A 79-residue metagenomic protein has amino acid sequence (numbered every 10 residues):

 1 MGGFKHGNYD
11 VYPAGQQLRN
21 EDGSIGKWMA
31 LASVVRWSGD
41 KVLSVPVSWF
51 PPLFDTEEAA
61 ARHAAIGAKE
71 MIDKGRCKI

Functional and structural regions predicted by a protein language model:
M1-K41: N-terminal segment of the canonical double-stranded RNA-binding domain
S24, I72-D73: Residue-level signature of transmembrane alpha-helix interfaces in integral membrane proteins
L31-S33, S38-V42, E58-H63, C77: Short, surface-exposed, polar/charged, turn-prone segments marking secondary-structure boundaries
V45-A59: A short, exposed loop/beta-hairpin motif centered on an aromatic-Gly-Thr core
D55-I72: A short, charged, amphipathic alpha-helix used as a generic interaction element across diverse proteins
D73-I79: Charge-dense, low-complexity polyampholytic segments
